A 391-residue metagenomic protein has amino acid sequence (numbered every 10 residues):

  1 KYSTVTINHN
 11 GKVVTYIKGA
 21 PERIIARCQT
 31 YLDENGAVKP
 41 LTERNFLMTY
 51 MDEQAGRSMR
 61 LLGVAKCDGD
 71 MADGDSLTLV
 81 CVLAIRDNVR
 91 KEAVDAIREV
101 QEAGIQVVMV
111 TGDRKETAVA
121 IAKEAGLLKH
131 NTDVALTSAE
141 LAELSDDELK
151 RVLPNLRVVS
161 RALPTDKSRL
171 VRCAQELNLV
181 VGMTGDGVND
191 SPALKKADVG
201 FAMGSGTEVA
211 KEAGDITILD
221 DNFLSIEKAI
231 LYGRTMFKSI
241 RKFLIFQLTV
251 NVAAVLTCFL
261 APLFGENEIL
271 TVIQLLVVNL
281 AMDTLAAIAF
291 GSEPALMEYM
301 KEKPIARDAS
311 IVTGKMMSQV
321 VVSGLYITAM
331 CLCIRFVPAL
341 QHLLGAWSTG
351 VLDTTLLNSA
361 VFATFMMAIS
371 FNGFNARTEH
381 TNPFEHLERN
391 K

Functional and structural regions predicted by a protein language model:
K1-G112, E116, E143-D147, L344-F365: Signature of the cytosolic headpiece of P-type E1-E2 ATPases
T4-V5, A20, Q54, V64 (+14 more regions): Residue-level signature of catalytic and energy-coupling elements of molecular machines, predominantly ATP/GTP-dependent
C28-Q29, I121-A122, G214, I230: Short, flexible helix/strand-to-coil boundary loops that buttress conserved ligand/catalytic motifs in alpha/beta
A55, R98-Q101, Q175, N189 (+1 more regions): Signal for well-folded cores of large energy- and translation-related assemblies
D68, R114-K115, L136, V188 (+2 more regions): Conserved beta-strand edge residues that scaffold enzyme active sites
V94-A96, R114-A125, T165-C173, G187-A197: Acidic, divalent-metal-coordinating active-site segment for phosphoryl/phosphodiester hydrolysis, typified by short
K129-M183, A197, A202-P383: Membrane-embedded transport module
F384-K391: Cytoplasmic-side transmembrane-helix entry/capping segments in multi-pass membrane proteins
